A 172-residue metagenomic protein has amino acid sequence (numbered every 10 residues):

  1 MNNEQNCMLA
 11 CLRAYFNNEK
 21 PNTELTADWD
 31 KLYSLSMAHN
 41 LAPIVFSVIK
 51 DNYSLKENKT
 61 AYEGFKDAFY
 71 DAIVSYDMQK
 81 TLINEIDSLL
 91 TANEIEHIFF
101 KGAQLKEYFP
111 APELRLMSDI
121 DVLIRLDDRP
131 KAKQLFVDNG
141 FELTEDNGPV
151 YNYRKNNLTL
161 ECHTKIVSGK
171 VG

Functional and structural regions predicted by a protein language model:
M1-S118, I124-G172: Conserved NTP-donor binding/palm subdomain of two-metal-ion nucleotidyltransferases/polymerases, i.e., the charged
